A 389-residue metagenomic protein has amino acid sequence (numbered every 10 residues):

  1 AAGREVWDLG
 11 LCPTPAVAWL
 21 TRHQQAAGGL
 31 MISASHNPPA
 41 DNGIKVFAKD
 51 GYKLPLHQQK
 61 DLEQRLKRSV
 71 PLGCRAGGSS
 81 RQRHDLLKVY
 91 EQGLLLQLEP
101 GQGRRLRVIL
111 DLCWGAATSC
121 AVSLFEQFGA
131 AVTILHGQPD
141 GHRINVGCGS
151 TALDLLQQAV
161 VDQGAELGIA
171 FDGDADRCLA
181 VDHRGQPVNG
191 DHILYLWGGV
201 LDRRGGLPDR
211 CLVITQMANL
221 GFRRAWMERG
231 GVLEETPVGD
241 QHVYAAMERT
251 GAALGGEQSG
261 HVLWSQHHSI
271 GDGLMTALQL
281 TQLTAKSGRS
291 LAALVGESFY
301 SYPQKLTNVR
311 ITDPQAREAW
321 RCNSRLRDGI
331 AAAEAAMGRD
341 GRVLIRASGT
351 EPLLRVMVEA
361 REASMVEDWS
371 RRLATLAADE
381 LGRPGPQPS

Functional and structural regions predicted by a protein language model:
A1, A40-K49, S119-V122, G173-I193 (+1 more regions): Short Gly/Thr/Asp-enriched flexible loops that form oxyanion-binding sites at enzyme active sites
A1-D41, S123-V181: N-terminal small/polar loop signature for handling phosphorylated ligands or for N-terminal nucleophile
L9, P15, K60-Q92, L96-L98 (+2 more regions): Proline/glycine-rich low-complexity loops and linkers
V17, L30, H36, L94 (+9 more regions): Buried hydrophobic positions in well-ordered alpha/beta secondary-structure cores of metabolic enzymes
A18, E63, L95, S119-E126 (+8 more regions): Predominant activation on well-ordered alpha-helical scaffold segments within soluble catalytic domains
N37-P38, C113-S119, A175-D176, A218-L220 (+1 more regions): Gly/Ser/Thr-rich loops at beta-strand to alpha-helix junctions that form or flank small-molecule/cofactor-binding
N42-Q163: Gly/Ser/Thr-enriched, mixed-charge loops and adjacent short helices that form phosphate/oxyanion-binding elements
L167, R204-S389: Phosphate-binding and adjacent anionic-ligand microenvironments
